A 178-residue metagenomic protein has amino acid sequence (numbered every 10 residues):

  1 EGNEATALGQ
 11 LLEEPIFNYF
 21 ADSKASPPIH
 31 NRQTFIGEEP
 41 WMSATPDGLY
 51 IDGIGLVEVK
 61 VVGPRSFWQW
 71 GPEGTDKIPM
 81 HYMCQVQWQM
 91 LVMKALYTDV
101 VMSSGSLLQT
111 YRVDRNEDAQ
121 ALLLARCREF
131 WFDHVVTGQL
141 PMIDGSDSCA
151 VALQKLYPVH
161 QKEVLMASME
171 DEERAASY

Functional and structural regions predicted by a protein language model:
E1-Y178: Accessory terminal regions of nucleic-acid processing enzymes
